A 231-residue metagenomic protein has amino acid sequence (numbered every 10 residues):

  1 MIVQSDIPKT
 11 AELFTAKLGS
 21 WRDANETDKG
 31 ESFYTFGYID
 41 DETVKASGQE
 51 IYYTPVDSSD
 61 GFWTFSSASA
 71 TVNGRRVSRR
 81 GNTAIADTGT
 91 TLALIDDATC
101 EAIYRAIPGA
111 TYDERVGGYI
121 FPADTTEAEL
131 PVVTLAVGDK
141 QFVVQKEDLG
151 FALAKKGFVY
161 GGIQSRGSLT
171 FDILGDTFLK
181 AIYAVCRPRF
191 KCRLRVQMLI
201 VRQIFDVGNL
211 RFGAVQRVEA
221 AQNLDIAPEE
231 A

Functional and structural regions predicted by a protein language model:
M1-E229: Active-site or ligand-binding cleft "flap/edge" segments
